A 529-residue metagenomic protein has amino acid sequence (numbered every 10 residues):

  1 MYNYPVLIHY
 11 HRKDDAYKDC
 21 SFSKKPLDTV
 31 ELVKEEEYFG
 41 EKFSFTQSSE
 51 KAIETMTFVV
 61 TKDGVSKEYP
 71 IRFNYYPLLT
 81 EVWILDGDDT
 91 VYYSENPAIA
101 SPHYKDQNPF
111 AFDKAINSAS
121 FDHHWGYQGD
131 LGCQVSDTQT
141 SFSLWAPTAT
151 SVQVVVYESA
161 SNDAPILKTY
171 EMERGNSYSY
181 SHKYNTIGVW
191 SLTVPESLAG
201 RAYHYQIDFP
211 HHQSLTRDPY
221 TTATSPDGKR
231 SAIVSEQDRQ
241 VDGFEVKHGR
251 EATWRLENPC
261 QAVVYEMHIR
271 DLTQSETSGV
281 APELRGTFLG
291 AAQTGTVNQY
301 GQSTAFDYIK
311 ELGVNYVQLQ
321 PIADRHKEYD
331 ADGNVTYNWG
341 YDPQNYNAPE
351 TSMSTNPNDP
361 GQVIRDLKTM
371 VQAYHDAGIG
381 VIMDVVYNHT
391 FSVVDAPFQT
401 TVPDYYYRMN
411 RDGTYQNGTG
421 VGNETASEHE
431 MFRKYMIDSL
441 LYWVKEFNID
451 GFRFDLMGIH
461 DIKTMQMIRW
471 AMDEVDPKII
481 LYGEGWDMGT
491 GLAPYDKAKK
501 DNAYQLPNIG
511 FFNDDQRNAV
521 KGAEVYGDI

Functional and structural regions predicted by a protein language model:
M1-D14, Y38-Q139, H182-G290: The feature marks proteins involved in alpha-glucan
K13-D19, W145-S151, H268: Short proline/glycine-enriched turn/loop motifs at strand-loop junctions of beta-rich domains
K24-T29, D63-V65, Y157-A164, P210: Change "in extracellular beta-sheet-rich domains … of secreted and cell-surface proteins" to "in beta-sheet-rich domains
L27-E37, I166-G188, L192: Short, surface-exposed loop motifs enriched in S/T, G, D/E and P with embedded aromatic residues
P77, D163-A164, E173-S179, N334 (+2 more regions): Active-site-proximal helices and loops of the catalytic beta/alpha 8
L144, A149-Y170: Beta-strand-rich binding/interaction modules
H268-F447, T464-D476, I480, G491 (+2 more regions): Substrate-binding/active-site clefts of carbohydrate-active enzymes
I382, G451-M457: Short catalytic-loop micro-motif centered on adjacent basic/acidic residues
